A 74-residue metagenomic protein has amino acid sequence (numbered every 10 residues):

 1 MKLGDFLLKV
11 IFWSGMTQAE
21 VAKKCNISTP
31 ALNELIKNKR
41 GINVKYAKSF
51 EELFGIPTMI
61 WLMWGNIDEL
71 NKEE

Functional and structural regions predicted by a protein language model:
M1-M16, M63: A short, Lys/Arg-rich alpha-helix, primarily the initiator
Q18, T29, V44-A47: Helix-turn-helix DNA-binding elements, focusing on the entry/boundary residues of the two helices that contact DNA
E20, A31, I60: Residues in the helix-turn-helix
E20-A22, F50: Short alpha-helical "recognition helix" segments of helix-turn-helix
N26-I42, W64: Recognition helix of helix-turn-helix/homeodomain-like DNA-binding domains that insert into the DNA major groove
K39-E52: Short, basic-rich loop-to-helix N-cap that marks the start of a DNA-contacting helix
E52, M59-E74: Short, charged recognition helix plus adjacent turn of helix-turn-helix-like nucleic-acid-binding domains
